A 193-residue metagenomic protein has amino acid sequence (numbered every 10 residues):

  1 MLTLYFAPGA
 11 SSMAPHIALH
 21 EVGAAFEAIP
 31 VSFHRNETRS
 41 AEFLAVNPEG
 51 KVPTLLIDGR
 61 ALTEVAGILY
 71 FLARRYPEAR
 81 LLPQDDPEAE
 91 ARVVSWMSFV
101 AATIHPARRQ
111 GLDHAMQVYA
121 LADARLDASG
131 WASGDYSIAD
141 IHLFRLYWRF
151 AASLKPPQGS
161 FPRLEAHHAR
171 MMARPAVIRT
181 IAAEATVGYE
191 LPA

Functional and structural regions predicted by a protein language model:
M1-M116, D123: GST-like domain detector, emphasizing the conserved glutathione-binding G-site in the N-terminal thioredoxin-like
F33-H34, D140, A185-T186: Conserved beta-strand edge residues that scaffold enzyme active sites
A41, P48-G50, A152-S153, Q158 (+1 more regions): A generic membrane alpha-helix/interface feature
A45, P83, A173, A182-A183: Phosphate-coordinating loops and pocket residues in cytosolic domains that bind phosphorylated ligands
L72, S160, Y189: Glycine-rich, phosphate-binding/catalytic loops in enzymes
P77, L154-K155, A185: Glycine-centered secondary-structure boundary/capping sites
E88, W96-P175, R179-T180: GST-like fold's C-terminal all-alpha helical module
T180-A193: Terminal-tail/helix-coil boundary detector
